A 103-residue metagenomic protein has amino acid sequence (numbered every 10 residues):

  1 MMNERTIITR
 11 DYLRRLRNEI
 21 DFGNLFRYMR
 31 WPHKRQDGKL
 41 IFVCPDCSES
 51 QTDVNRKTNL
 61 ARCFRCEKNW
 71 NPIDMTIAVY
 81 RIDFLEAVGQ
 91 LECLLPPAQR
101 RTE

Functional and structural regions predicted by a protein language model:
M1-E103: N-terminal structured subdomain of primase-like DNA metabolism proteins
